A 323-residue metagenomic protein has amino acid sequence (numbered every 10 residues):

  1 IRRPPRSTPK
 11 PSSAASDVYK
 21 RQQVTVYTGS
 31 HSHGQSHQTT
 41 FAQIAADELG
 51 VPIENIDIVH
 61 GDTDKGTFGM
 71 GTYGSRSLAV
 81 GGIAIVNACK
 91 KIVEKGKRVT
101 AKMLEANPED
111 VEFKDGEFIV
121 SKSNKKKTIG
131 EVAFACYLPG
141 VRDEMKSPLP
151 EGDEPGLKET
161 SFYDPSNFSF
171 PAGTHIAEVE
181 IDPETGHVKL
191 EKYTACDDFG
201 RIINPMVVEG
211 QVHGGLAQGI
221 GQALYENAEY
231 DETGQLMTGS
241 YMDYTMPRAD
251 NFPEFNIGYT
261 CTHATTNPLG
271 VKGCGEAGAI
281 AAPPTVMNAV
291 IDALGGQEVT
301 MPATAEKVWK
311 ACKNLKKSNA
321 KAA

Functional and structural regions predicted by a protein language model:
I1-A15, Y19: Single conserved hydrophobic/aromatic residue that forms the stacking wall/gate of nucleotide- or nucleobase-binding
R2, A42-Q43: Short, well-ordered amphipathic alpha-helices
R2, T28-S32, C274: Short, contiguous strand/loop micro-motifs
P4-S7, T28, V207: A structural connector/turn signal
S7-K10, H33, S77: Residue-level "hotspot" positions that anchor or transmit function at local structural transition points
S13-Q23, T28-Q35: Conserved beta-alpha junction segments in alpha/beta enzyme cores
Q38-T39: Conserved strand-to-helix beginnings and helix N-cap segments that scaffold or border functional pockets
Q43-A323: C-terminal catalytic domains of large/alpha subunits in multi-subunit enzymes
